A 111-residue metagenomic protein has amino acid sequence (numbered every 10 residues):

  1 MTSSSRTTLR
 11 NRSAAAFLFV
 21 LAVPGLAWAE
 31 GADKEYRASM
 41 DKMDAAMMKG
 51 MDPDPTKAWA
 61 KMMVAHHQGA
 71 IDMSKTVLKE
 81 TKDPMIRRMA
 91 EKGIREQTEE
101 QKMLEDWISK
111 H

Functional and structural regions predicted by a protein language model:
T2-S13, G25-H111: His/Met- and acidic-residue-enriched segments that coordinate or traffic transition-metal cofactors and support
A16-L21: Sec-dependent N-terminal signal peptides
